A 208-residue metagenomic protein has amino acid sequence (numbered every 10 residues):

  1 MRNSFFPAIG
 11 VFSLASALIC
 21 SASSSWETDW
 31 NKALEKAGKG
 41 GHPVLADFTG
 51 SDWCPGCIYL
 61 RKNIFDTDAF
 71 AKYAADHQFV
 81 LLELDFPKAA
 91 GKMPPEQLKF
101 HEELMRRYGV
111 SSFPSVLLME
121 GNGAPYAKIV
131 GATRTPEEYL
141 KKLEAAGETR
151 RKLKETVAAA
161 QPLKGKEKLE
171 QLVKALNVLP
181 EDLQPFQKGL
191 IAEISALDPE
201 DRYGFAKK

Functional and structural regions predicted by a protein language model:
M1-P7: Positively charged n-region of N-terminal signal peptides that target proteins for export
A8-A17: Bacterial N-terminal signal peptides
C20-A22: Boundary at the C-terminal end of the N-terminal hydrophobic targeting segment
S24-T28, T49-G50, N63-K99: Thiol-based oxidoreductase modules, predominantly thioredoxin-like and allied folds used for disulfide exchange
T28-F70: Local sequence-structure signature of Cys/Sec-based thiol-disulfide redox active-site neighborhoods
G40-V44, H77-L82, S111-P114, G121-A124: Loop/turn elements at helix/coil->beta-strand transitions in domains of secreted/extracellular proteins
N63-F65, E103-R151: Non-catalytic, surface beta->alpha helical segment in thiol-disulfide oxidoreductase systems
K141-K208: Non-globular targeting/processing and membrane-anchoring segments
